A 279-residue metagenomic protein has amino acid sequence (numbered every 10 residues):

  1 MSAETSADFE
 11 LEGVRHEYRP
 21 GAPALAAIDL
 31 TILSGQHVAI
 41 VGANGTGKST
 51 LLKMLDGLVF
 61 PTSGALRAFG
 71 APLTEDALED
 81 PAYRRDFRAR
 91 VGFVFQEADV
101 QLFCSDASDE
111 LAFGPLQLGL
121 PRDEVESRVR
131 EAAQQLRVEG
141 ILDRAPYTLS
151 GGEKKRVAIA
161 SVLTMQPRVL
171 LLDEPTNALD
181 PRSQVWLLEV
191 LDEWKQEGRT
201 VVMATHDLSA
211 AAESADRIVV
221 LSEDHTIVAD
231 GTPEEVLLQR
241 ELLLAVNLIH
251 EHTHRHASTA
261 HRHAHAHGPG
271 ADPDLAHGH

Functional and structural regions predicted by a protein language model:
V41-A43: The feature captures the beta-strand-to-loop junction immediately N-terminal to the Walker
D56: Helix-to-loop junction immediately C-terminal to a conserved catalytic motif
G64-D76, F87: Conserved ABC transporter NBD signature motif
D123-I141: Conserved ABC ATPase "signature" region
A145-L149, E153: Conserved ABC ATPase signature
V162-L163: ABC ATPase C-loop
T205-H206: H-loop/switch region of ABC-family ATPase nucleotide-binding domains
H225-N247: Conserved beta-strand-loop-alpha-helix hinge in the C-terminal portion of ABC ATPase nucleotide-binding domains
